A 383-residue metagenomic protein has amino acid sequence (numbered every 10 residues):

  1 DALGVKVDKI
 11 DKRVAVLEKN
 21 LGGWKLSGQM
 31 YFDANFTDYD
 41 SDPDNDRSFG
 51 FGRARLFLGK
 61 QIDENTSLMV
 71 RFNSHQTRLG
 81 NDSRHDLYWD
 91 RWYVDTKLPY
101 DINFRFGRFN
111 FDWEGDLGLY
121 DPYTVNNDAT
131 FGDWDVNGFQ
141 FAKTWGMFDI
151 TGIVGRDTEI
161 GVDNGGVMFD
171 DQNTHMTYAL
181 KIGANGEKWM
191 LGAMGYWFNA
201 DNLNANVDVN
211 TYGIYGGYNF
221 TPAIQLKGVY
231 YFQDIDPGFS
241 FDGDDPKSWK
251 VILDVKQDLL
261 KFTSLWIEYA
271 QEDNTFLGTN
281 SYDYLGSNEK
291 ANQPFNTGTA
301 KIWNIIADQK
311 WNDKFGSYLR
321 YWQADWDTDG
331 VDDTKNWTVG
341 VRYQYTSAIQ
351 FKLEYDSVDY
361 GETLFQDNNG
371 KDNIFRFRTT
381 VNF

Functional and structural regions predicted by a protein language model:
D1-S27, K261-T263, T275, N296 (+3 more regions): Outer-membrane beta-barrel biogenesis signature
L21-T37, P43-G165, Q172-L191, G217-Y218 (+3 more regions): Outer membrane beta-barrel
M30-A34, S67-Q76, F104-F106, T124-N126 (+8 more regions): Transmembrane beta-strand segments that form the barrel wall of outer-membrane beta-barrel proteins
D42-S48, N81-W89, N126-D133, G165-M176 (+5 more regions): Replace "Gram-negative outer membrane beta-barrel proteins" with "bacterial and organellar outer membrane beta-barrel
G52, S74, L87-D90, N110 (+13 more regions): Transmembrane beta-barrel architecture of outer-membrane proteins
G183-D201, A205-T328: Detector for outer-membrane/organellar transmembrane beta-barrel domains, recognizing the amphipathic beta-strand
N274, Q350-K352, T363-L364: Intrinsically disordered, low-complexity S/T/P-rich terminal and linker regions that flank long coiled-coil rods
V339, Y343-Q350, S357, G370-F383: Outer-membrane beta-barrel "beta-signal"
